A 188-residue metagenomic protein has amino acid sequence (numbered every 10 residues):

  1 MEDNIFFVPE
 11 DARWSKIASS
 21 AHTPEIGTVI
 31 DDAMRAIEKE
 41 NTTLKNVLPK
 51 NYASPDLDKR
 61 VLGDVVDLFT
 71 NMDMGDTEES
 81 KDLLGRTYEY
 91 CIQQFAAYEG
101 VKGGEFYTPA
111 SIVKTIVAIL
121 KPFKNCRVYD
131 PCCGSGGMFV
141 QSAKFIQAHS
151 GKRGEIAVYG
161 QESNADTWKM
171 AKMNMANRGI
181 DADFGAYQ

Functional and structural regions predicted by a protein language model:
M1-K124, D183-Q188: Non-catalytic, mostly N-terminal accessory regions of nucleic-acid modification and defense proteins
K102-Q188: Conserved S-adenosyl-L-methionine
